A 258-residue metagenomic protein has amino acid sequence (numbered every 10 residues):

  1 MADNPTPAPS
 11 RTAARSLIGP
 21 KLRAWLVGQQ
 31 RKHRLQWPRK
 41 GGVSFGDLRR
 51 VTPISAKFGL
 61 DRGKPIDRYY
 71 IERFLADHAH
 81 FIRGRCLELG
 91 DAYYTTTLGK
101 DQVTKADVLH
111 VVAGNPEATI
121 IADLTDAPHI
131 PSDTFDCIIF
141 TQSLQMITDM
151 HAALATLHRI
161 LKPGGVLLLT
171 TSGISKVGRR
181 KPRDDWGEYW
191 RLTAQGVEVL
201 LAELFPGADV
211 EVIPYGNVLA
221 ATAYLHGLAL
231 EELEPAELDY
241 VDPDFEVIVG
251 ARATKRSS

Functional and structural regions predicted by a protein language model:
A2-A13, L17-K21, D77, E211-S258: A C-terminal cap/extension of S-adenosyl-L-methionine-dependent methyltransferases that defines the acceptor-substrate
G28-H80: Class I SAM-dependent methyltransferase Rossmann-like catalytic core, especially the SAM/SAH-binding loop
R62, R180-L200, D244: Acceptor-substrate binding/catalytic loop of class I
F81-Y94: Conserved class I S-adenosyl-L-methionine
A122-I138: A short acidic, Gly/Pro-enriched loop at the edge of an enzyme's catalytic core that lines a small-molecule cofactor
D136-D149: A short SAM/SAH-binding and catalytic strip from SAM-dependent methyltransferases
H151-V166: A short glycine-rich, Lys/Arg-flanked "PGG" loop and its adjoining helix->strand segment in the class I
L169-T171: Acidic carboxylate diad motif detector
